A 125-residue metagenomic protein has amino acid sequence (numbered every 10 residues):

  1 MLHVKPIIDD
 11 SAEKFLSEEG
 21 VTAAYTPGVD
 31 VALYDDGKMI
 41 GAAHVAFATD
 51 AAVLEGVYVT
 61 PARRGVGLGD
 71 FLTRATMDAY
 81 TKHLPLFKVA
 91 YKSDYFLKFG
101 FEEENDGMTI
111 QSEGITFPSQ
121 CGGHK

Functional and structural regions predicted by a protein language model:
M1-Y25, A32-Y34, S119-K125: Short amphipathic alpha-helix that is part of the acyltransferase structural core
V29, D50, K92-D94: A generic "binding-loop/recognition-motif" signal
A32, K38-A46, A51-Y58: Conserved beta-strand in the GNAT
E55-G56, R64, A79, K98: Acidic/histidine-enriched, beta-strand-rich ligand/metal-binding domains
V59, G65-D78: Conserved acetyl-CoA-binding loop-helix of GNAT-fold acetyltransferases
L86-E113: Conserved active-site alpha-helix within GNAT-family acetyltransferase domains
G107-K125: STAS-like cytosolic regulatory interaction modules
